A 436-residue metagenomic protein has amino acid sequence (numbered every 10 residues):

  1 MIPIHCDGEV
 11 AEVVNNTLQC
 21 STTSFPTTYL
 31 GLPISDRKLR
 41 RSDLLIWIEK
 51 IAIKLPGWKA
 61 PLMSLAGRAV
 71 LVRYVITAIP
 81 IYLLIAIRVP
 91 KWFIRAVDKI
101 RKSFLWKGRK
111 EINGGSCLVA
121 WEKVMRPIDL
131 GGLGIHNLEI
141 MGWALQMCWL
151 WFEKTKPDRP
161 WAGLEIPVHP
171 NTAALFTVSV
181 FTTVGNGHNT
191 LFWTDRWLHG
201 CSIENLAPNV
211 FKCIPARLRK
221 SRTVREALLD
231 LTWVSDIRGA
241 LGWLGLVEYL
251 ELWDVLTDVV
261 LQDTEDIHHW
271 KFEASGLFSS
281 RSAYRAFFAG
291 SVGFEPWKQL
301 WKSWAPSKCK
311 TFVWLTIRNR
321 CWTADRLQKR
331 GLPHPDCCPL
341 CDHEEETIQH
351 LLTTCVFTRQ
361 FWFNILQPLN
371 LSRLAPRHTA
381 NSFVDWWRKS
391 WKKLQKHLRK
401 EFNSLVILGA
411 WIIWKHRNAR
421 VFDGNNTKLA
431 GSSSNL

Functional and structural regions predicted by a protein language model:
M1-L436: A helix-boundary/hinge signal
